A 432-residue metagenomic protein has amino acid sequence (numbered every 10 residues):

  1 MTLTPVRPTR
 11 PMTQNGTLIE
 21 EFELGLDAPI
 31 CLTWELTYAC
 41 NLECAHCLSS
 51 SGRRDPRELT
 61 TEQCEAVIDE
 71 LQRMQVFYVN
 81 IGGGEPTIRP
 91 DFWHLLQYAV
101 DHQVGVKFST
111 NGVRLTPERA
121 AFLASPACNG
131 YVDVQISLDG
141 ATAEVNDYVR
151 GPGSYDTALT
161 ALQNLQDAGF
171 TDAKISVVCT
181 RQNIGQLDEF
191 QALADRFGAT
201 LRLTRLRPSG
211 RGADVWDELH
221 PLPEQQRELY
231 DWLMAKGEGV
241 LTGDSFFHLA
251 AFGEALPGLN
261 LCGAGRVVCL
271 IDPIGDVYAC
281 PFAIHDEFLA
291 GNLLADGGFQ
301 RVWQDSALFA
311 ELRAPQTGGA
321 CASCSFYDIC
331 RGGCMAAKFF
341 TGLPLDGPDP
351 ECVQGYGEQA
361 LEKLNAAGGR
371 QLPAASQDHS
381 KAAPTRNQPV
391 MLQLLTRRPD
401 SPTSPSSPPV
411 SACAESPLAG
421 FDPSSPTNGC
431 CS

Functional and structural regions predicted by a protein language model:
M1-S51, D69-Q72, M391-L395, S404-S407 (+2 more regions): N-terminal pre-core extensions flanking Radical SAM catalytic domains
A39-S49, P281-F282, G319-A336, S411 (+2 more regions): Local cysteine-cluster metal-coordination motifs and their immediate loop/turn environment, predominantly Fe-S cluster
S49-E58, I284-L289, Y327-L364: Iron-sulfur (Fe-S) cluster-binding segments and ferredoxin-like electron-carrier domains, especially [2Fe-2S]
E58-G82, R89-P208: Radical SAM/AdoMet-radical enzyme domain recognition
E70-G83, A307-L308, L312, G347-P402 (+1 more regions): Short Fe-S-cluster ligation motifs
A168-F170, P221-G253, D276, P281-R331 (+1 more regions): C-terminal accessory region of radical SAM enzymes
C262-R266: Short, small/polar residue-rich loop motifs at catalytic or cofactor-binding pockets
I271-D272: Short, acidic, Ser/Thr-enriched surface-loop or helix-capping motifs
